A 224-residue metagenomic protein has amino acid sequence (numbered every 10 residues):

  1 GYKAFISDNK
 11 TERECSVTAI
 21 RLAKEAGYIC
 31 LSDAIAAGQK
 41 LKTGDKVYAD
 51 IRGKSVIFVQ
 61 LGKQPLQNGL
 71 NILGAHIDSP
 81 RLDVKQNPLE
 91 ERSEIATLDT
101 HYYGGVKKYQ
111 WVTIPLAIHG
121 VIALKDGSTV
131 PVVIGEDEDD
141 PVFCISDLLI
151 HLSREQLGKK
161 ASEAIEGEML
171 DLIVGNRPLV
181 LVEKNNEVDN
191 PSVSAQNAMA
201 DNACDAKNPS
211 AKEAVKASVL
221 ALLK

Functional and structural regions predicted by a protein language model:
G1-K224: N-terminal hydrophobic/helix-forming segments and targeting peptides
